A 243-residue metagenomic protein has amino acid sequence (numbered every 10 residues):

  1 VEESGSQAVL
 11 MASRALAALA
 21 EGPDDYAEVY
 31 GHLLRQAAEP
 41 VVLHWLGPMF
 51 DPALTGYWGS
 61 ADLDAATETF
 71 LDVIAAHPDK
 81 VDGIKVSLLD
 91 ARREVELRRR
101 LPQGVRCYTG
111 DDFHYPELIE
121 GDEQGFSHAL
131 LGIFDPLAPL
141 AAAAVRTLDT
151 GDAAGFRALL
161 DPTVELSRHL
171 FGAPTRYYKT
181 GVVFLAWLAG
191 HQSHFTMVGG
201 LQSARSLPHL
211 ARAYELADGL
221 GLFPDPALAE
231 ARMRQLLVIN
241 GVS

Functional and structural regions predicted by a protein language model:
V1-L63, G199-R205, D218-S243: Active-site beta->alpha loop and helix N-cap motifs at the rims of alpha/beta catalytic domains
A27-E28, E68, V95, A211: Residue-level marker for well-ordered alpha-helical positions
A38-Y178: Catalytic alpha/beta core domains of metabolic enzymes, predominantly
A142-S243: C-terminal alpha-helical cap/extension of soluble enzyme domains
